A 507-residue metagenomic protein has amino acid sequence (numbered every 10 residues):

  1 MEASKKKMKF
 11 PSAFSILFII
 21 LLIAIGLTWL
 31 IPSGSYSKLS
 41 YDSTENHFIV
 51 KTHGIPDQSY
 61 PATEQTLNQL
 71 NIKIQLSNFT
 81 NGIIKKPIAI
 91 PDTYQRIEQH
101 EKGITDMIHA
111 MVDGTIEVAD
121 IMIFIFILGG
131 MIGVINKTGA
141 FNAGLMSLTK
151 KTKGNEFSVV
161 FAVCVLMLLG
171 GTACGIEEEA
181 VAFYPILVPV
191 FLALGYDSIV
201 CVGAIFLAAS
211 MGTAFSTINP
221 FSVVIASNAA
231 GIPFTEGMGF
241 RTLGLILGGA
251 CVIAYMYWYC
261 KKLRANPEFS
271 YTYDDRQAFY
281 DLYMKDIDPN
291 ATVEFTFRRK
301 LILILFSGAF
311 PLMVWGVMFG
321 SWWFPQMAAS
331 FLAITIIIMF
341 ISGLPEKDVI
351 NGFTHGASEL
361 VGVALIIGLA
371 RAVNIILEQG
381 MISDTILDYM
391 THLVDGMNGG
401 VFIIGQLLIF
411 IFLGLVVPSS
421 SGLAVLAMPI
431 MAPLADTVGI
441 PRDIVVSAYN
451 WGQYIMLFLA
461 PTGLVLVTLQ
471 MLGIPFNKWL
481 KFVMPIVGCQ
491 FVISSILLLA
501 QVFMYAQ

Functional and structural regions predicted by a protein language model:
E2-F14, S35-V50, D57, G239-G352 (+3 more regions): Long, contiguous bundles of hydrophobic transmembrane helices that form the permeation core of multi-pass
E2-I16, Y184-D274, V293-K300, G463-L497 (+2 more regions): Membrane-core helix-loop-helix motifs of multi-pass transport proteins
P11, V394-Q507: C-terminal transmembrane helix pair
A13-L22, V50-N142, W322-T385: Core transmembrane alpha-helical segments of multi-pass membrane transporters/permeases
I16-L30, I125-G133, L166-G170, G212 (+6 more regions): Hydrophobic core segments of alpha-helical transmembrane domains in multi-pass membrane transport and ion-translocation
I116-M122, K150-A162, L194-V200, K300 (+4 more regions): Membrane-interfacial loop-to-helix junctions in multi-pass transporters
I125, E156-G171, Y196-A214, G237 (+3 more regions): Alpha-helical transmembrane segments of multi-pass membrane proteins
F126, N155-I186, I367-A370, L377 (+2 more regions): Hydrophobic alpha-helical transmembrane segments of multi-pass integral membrane proteins, predominantly secondary
